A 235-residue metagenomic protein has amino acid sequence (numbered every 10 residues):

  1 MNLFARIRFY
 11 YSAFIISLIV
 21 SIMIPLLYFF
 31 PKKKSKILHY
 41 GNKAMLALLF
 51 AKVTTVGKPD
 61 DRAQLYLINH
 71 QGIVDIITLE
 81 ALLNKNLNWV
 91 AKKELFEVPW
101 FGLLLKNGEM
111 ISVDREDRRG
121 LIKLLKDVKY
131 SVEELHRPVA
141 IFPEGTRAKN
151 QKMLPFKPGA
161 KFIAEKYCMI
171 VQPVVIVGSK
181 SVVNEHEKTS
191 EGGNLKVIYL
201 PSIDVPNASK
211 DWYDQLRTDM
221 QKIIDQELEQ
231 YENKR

Functional and structural regions predicted by a protein language model:
M1-T54, L103-N107: A transmembrane-helix-recognition feature enriched in membrane-embedded lipid enzymes and envelope glyco-/phospholipid
I16, V20, I24-Y28, D61-R118: Catalytic core of membrane glycerolipid acyltransferases/transacylases, capturing the structured, soluble-facing
G41, D75-T78, W100, G159 (+1 more regions): Hydrophobic alpha-helical segments typical of transmembrane helices and their membrane-interface/capping positions
K52, N88, I111, P138 (+1 more regions): Residue-level detector of anion-binding/catalytic polar loops
T55, I111-D114, V205: Short acidic-hydrophobic, aromatic-tinged amphipathic segments that line or gate anion-handling sites
T55, Y66, W89-V90, V197-Y199: Generic preference for hydrophobic
V98-G102, I122-L124, Y199: Short, charged, surface-exposed secondary-structure boundary motifs
L124-R235: Non-catalytic C-terminal accessory region of glycerolipid acyltransferases and related lyso-lipid remodeling enzymes
